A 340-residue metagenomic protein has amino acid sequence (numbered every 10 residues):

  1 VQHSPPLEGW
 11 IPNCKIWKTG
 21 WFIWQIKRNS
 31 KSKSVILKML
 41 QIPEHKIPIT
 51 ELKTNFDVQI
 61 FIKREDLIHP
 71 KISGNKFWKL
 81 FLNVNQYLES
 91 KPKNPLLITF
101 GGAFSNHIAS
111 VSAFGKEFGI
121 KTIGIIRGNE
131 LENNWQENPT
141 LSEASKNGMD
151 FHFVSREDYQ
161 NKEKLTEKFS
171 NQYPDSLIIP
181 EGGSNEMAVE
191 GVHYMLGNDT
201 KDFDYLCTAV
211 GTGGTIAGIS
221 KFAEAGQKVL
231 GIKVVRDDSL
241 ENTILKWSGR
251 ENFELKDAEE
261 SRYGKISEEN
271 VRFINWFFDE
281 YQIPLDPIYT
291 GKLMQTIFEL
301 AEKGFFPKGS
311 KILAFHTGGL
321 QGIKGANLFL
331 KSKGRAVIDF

Functional and structural regions predicted by a protein language model:
Q2-H3, Q25: Low-complexity, intrinsically disordered or signal/transmembrane-proximal segments
E8-G9: Glycine-biased, low-complexity coil/linker segments
W17, R28, K33-F340: PLP-dependent amino-acid enzyme catalytic core
